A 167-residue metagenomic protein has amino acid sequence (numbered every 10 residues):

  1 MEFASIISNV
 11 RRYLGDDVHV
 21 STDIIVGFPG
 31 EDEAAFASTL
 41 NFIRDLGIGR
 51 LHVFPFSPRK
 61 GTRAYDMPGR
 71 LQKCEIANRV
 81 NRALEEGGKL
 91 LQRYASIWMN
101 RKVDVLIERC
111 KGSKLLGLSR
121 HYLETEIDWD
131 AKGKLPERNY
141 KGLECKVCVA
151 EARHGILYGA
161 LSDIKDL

Functional and structural regions predicted by a protein language model:
M1-R50, P58-E75: Conserved non-cysteine loop/helix-boundary elements of the Radical SAM core domain that shape
D66-L167: Terminal RNA-binding accessory module
